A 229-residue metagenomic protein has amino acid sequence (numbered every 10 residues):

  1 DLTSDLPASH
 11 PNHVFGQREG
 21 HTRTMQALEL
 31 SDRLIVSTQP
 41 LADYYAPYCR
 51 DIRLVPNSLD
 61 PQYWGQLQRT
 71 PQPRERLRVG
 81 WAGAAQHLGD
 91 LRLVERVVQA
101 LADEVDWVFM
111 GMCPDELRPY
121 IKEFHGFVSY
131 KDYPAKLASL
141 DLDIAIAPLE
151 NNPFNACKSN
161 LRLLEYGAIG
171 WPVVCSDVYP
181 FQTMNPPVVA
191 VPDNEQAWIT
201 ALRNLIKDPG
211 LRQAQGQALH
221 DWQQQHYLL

Functional and structural regions predicted by a protein language model:
D1-H13, L88: A short, histidine- and acid-enriched strand-loop-helix "catalytic/donor-clamping" loop that lines the nucleotide-sugar
V14-R33: Membrane-proximal helix-turn-helix segments that form the acceptor-binding/catalytic region of lipid-linked
E29-Q66: Donor nucleotide-sugar binding/catalytic pocket of nucleotide-sugar-dependent glycosyltransferases
P40, C113, E150-N152, P172 (+3 more regions): Flexible glycine-rich beta->alpha loop in the catalytic core of nucleotide-sugar glycosyltransferases
D60-L140: Conserved catalytic-core segment of nucleotide-activated headgroup transferases in glycan assembly
Q86-G89, K131-A168, C175-T183: Nucleotide-sugar-dependent
P186-Q196, N204-G210: Conserved acidic donor-binding segment of nucleotide-sugar-dependent glycosyltransferases
K207-L229: A charged, aromatic-enriched C-terminal amphipathic alpha-helix characteristic of glycosyltransferases across folds
